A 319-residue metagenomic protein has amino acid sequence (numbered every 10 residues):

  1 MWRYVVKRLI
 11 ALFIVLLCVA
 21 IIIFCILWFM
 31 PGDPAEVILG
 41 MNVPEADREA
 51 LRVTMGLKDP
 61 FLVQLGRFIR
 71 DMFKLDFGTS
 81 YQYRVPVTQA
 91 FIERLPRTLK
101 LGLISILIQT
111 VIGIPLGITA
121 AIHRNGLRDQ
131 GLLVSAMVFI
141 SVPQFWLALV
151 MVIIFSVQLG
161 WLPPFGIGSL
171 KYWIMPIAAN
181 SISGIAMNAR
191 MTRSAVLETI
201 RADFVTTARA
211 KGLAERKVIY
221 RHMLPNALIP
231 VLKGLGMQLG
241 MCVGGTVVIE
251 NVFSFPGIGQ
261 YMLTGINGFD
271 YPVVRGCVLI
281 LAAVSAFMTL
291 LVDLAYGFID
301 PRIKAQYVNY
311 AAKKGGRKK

Functional and structural regions predicted by a protein language model:
W2-K7, A11, P115-M151: Cytoplasmic-entry segments and transmembrane alpha-helices of multi-pass inner-membrane transporters
W2-Y4, F91-R128, I167-K319: Alpha-helical transmembrane segments of integral membrane proteins, especially multi-pass inner/plasma-membrane
V15, V19, I23, Q144 (+3 more regions): Alpha-helical transmembrane segments of multipass membrane proteins
V15-G66, S156-M175: Hydrophobic alpha-helical transmembrane segments of membrane transport/permease proteins and related membrane-embedded
M30, F139-V142, V243: Transmembrane helix irregularities
V53-L62, D76-V87, G184, N188 (+1 more regions): Membrane-interfacial helix-loop-helix junctions in multi-pass membrane proteins
K58-I114: An internal, D/E-rich "acidic patch" concept
R84, L133-S194, N267: Membrane-water interface segments at transmembrane-helix boundaries in multipass membrane proteins
